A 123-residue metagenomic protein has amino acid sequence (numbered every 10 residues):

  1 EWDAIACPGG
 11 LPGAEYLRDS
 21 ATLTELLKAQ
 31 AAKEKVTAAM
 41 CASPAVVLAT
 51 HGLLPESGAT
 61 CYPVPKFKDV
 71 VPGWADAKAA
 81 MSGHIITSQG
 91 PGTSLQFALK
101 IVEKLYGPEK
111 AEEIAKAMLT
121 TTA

Functional and structural regions predicted by a protein language model:
E1-A123: Active-site-adjacent pocket-lining segments in enzyme domains
